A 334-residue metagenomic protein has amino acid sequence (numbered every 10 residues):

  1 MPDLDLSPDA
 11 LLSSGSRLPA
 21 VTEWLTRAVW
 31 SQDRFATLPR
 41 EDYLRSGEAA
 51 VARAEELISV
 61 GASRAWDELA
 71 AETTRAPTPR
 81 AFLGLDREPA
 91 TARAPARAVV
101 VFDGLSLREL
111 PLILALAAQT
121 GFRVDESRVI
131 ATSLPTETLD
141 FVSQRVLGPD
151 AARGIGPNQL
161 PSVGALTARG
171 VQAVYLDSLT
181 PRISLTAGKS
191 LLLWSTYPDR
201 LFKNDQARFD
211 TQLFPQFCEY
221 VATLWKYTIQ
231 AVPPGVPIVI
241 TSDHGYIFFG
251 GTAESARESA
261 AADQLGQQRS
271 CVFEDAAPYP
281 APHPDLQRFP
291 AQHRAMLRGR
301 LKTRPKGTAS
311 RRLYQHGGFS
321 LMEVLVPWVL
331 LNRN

Functional and structural regions predicted by a protein language model:
M1-N334: Feature captures the catalytic ectodomains and active-site-proximal regions of enzymes that hydrolyze or transfer
